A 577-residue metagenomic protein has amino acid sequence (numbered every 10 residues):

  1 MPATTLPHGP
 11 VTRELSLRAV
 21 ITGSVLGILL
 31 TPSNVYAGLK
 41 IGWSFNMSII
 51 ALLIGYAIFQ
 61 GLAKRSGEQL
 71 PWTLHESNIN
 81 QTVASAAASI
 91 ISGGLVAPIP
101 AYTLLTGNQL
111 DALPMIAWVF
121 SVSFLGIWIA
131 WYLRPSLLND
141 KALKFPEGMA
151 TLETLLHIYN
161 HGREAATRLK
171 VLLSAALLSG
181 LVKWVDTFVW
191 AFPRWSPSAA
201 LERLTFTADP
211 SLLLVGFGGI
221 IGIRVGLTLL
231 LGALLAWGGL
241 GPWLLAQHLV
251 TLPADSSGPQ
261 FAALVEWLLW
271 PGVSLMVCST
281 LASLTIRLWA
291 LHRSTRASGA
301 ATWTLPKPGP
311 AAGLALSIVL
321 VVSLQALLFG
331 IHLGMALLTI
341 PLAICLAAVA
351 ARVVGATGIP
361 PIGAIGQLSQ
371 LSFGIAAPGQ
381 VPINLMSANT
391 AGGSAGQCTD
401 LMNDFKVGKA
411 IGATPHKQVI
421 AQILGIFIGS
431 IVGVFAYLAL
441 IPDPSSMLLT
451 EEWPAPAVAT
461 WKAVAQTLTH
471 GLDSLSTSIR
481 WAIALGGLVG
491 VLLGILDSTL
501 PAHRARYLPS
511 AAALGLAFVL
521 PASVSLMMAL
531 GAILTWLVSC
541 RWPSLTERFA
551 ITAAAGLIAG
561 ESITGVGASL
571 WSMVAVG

Functional and structural regions predicted by a protein language model:
M1-G577: Alpha-helical multipass membrane-protein architecture
